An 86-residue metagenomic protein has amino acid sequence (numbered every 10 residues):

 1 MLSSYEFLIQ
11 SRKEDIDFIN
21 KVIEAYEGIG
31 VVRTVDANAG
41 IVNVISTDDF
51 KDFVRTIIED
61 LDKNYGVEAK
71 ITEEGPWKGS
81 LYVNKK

Functional and structural regions predicted by a protein language model:
M1-S11: Short glycine-/aliphatic-rich beta-strand segments at the starts of folded cytosolic domains
L2, A25, A37, D62-N64: A generic structural signal for short, non-catalytic loop/turn and secondary-structure boundary residues
E6, E14, E24-E27, E59 (+2 more regions): Glutamate identity and glutamate-enriched acidic tracts
F7-I9, N20, G28, V67 (+1 more regions): Intrinsically disordered, low-complexity regions enriched in small/polar residues
S11-T56: Amphipathic, hydrophobic secondary-structure cores in small proteins
F50-K86: C-terminal structural segments of small proteins and small subunits
